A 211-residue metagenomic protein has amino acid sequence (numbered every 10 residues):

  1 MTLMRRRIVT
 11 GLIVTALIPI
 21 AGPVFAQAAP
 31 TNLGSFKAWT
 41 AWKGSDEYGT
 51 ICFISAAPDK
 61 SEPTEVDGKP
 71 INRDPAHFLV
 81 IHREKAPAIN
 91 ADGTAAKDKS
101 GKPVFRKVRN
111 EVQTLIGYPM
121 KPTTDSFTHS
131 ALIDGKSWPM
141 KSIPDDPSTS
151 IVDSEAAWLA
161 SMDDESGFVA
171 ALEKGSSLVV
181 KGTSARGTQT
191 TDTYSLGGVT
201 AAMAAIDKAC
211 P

Functional and structural regions predicted by a protein language model:
M1-R6: N-terminal secretory signal peptides that target proteins for export/translocation
T10-I20: Bacterial N-terminal signal peptides
F25-P211: A generic "folded-domain core" signal
